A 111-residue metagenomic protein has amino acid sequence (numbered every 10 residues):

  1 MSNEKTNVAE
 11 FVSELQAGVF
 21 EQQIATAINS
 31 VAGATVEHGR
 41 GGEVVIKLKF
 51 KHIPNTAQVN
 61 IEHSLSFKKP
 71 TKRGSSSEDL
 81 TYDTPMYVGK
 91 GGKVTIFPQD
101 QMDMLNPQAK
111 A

Functional and structural regions predicted by a protein language model:
M1-L15: Histone-fold modules and their flanking histone-like tails across chromatin and transcription assemblies
N3, N60-E62, D100: N-terminal functional modules and adjacent low-complexity/disordered segments of proteins
V8, V19, G74, E78-L80 (+1 more regions): Compositionally biased, non-globular sequence tracts
A9-V12, E62, D83-P85, G91: Generic secondary-structure boundary/loop-capping signal
V12-H52: Contiguous, amphipathic alpha-helical segments that mediate oligomerization or scaffolding in large protein assemblies
V36-S76: Short, structured protein-protein interaction patches enriched in aromatics and acidic/basic residues, typified by
L80-A111: Mixed-charge, glycine-accented linear interaction segment located at domain edges/termini
